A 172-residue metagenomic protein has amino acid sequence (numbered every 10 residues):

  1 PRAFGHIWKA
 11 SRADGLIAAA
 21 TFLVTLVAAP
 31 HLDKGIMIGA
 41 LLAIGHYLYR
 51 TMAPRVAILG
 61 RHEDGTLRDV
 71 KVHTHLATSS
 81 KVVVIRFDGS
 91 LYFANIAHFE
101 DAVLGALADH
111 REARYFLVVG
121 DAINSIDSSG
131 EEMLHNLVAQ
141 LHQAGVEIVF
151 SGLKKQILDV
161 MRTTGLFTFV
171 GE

Functional and structural regions predicted by a protein language model:
P1-V83: Membrane-interfacial segments at transmembrane helix termini in multi-pass membrane proteins
L59-H62, L67-E172: Structured cytosolic domains appended to multi-pass membrane proteins
